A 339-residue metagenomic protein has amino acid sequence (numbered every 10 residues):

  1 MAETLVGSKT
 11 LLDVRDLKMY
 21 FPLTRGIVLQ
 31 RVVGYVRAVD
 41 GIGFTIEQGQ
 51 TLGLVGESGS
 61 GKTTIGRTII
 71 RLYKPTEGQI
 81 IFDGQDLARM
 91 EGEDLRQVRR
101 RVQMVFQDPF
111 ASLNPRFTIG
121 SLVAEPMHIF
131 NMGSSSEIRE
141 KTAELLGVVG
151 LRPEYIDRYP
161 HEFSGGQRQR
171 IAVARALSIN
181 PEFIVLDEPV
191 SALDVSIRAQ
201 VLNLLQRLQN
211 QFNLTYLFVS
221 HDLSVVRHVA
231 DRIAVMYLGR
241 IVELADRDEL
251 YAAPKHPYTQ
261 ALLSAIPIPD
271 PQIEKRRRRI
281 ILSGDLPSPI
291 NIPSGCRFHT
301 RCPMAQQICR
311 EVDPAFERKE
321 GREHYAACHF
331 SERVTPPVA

Functional and structural regions predicted by a protein language model:
A2-T10, L23-Q30, D246-A339: Short catalytic/signature loops enriched in Gly
I70: Helix-to-loop junction immediately C-terminal to a conserved catalytic motif
G78-D86, V98: Conserved ABC transporter NBD signature motif
D86, E137-E154, Q260-S264: Conserved ABC ATPase "signature" region
Y159-F163, Q167: Conserved ABC ATPase signature
S178-E182: A short, proline-enriched helix->beta-strand linker immediately N-terminal to the Walker B motif in ABC-type P-loop
V185, P189-L193, I197-K275: P-loop NTP-binding/switch modules centered on Walker-like glycine-rich loops
